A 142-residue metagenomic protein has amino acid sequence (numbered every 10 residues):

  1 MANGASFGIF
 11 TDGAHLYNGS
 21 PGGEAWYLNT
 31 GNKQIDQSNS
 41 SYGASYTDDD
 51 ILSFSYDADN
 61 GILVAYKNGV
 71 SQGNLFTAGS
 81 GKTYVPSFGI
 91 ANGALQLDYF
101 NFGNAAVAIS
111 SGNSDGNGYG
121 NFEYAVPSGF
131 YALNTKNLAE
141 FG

Functional and structural regions predicted by a protein language model:
M1-G142: PRY/SPRY (B30.2) beta-sandwich protein-interaction domains and their adjacent Ser/Pro/Gly-rich low-complexity linkers
